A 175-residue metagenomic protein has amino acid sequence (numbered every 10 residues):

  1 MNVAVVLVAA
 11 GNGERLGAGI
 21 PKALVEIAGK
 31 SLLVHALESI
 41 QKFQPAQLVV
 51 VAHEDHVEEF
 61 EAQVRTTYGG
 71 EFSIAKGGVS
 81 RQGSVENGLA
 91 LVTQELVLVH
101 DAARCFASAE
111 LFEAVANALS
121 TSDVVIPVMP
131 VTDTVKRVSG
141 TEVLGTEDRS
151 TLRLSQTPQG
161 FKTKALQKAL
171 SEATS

Functional and structural regions predicted by a protein language model:
M1-F60: N-terminal glycine-rich phosphate-binding loop and ensuing alpha1 helix
N2, P21, P45, G69-E71 (+2 more regions): A generic structural signal for alpha->beta connector loops
L7, L33, G88, H100-D101 (+2 more regions): Residue-level signal for inorganic ion chemistry
G11-G13, E54-H56, S80, A102-C105 (+1 more regions): Short glycine-rich anion-binding loops that position phosphate/pyrophosphate groups of nucleotides and phosphorylated
V34-Q94: Conserved N-terminal catalytic core of the sugar/cofactor nucleotidyltransferase
L96-L98: Short aromatic/hydrophobic "clamp" motif used to bind/position activated sugar donors
F106-S175: Conserved core of the sugar-phosphate nucleotidyltransferase
